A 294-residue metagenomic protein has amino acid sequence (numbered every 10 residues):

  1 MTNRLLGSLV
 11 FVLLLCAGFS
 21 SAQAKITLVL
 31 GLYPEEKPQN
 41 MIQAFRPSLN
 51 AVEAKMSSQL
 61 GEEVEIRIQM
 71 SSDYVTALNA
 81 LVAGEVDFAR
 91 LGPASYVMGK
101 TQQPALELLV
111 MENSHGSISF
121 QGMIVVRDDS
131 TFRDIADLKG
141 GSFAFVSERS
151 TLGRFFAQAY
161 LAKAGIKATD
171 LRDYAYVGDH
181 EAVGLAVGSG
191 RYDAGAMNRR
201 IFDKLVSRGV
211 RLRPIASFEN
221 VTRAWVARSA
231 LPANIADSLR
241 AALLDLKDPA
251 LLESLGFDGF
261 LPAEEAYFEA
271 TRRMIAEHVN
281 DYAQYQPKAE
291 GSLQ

Functional and structural regions predicted by a protein language model:
M1-L9: Bacterial N-terminal signal peptides that target proteins for export
S8-G18: Bacterial N-terminal signal peptides
K25, V29-K55, A94, I118-G184 (+1 more regions): Bilobed "Venus flytrap"/periplasmic-binding protein-like clamshell domains and structurally analogous long
G31-P47, N220, V226-Q294: An extracytoplasmic/periplasmic, membrane-proximal ligand-sensing/linker region
E62-N79, A168-L185, N220-V221: Short helix-initiation/N-cap motifs at beta->coil->alpha
S71-A89, Q102-Q103, A136, H180-G195: Short helices/loops that flank or line small-molecule/ion binding pockets
R90-Q103, A162-K163, A186-R213, S217: A ligand-binding cleft/hinge motif common to bilobed small-molecule-binding domains
L106-S117, R172-D173, V206-N220, S229: Short beta-strand->loop
